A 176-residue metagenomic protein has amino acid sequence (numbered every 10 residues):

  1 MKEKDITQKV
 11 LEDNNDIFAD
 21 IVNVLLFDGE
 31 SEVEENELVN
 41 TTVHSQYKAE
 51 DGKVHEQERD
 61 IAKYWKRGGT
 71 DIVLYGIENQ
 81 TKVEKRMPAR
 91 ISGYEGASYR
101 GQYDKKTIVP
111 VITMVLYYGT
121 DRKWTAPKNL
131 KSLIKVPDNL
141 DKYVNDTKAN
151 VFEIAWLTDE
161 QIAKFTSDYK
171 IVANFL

Functional and structural regions predicted by a protein language model:
M1-L176: Conserved single-residue anchors adjacent to enzymatic active/cofactor-binding motifs
